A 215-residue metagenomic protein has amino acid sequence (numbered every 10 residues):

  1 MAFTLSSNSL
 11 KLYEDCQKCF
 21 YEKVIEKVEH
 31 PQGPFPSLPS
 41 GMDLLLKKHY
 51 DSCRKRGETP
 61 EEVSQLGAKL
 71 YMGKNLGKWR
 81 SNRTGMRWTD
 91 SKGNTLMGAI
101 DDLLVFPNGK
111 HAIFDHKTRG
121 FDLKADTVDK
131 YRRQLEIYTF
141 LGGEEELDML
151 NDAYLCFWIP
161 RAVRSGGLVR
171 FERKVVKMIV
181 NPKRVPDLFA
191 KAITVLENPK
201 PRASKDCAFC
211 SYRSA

Functional and structural regions predicted by a protein language model:
M1-K110: Metal-dependent nuclease catalytic cores that hydrolyze phosphodiester bonds in DNA/RNA, characterized by
T4-L5, E144-A215: Metal-dependent nuclease catalytic regions and adjoining charged, substrate-binding loops involved in nucleic-acid end
L12, L104, A112-D115, L150-F157 (+1 more regions): A structural signal for short, well-ordered beta-strand segments and their strand-loop junctions that often border
K18-C19, E26, L44, K55-R56 (+4 more regions): Accessory terminal regions of nucleic-acid processing enzymes
P31-Q32, F121-K124: Short small-residue beta-strand/loop micro-motif enriched in glycine and branched aliphatics
A99-L103, A112-F121, Q134: Active-site ExK catalytic segment of metal-dependent nucleases
A125-D129: Short, solvent-exposed loop/turn segments at secondary-structure boundaries
Y131-G143: An active-site-proximal "capping" alpha-helix that borders the catalytic cofactor pocket
